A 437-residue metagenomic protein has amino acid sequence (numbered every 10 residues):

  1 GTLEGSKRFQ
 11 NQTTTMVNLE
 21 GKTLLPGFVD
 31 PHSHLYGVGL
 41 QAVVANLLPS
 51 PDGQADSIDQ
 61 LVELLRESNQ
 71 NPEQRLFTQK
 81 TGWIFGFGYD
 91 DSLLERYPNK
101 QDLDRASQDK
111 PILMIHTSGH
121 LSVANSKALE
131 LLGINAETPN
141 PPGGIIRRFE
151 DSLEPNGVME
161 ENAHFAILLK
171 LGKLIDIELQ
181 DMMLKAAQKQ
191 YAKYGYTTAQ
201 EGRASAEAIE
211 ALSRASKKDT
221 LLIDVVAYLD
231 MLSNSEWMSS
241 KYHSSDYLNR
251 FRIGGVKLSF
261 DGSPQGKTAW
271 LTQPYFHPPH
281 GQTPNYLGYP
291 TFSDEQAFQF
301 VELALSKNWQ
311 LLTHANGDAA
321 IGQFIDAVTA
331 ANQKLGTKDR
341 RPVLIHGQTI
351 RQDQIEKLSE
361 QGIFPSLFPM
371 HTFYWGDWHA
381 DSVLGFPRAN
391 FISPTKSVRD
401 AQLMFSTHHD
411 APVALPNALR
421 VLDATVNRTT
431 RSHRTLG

Functional and structural regions predicted by a protein language model:
G1-S239, L258-Q273, H277-A320, Q333 (+3 more regions): Divalent metal-binding segments
G1-T2, R250, R434-G437: Short, intrinsically disordered, charge-balanced linker/junction segments flanking boundaries in proteins
H34, R250-T268, I363-F373: Non-cysteine beta-strand/loop elements that form the S-adenosyl-L-methionine
V38-A42, P141, T220, L248 (+4 more regions): Short, solvent-exposed loop/turn segments at the edges of secondary structure
D104-K110, L248-F251, P279, E356-H379: Extended low-complexity acidic/polar segments
M182, V301-L312, A319-P342, H346-G347 (+2 more regions): His/Asp/Glu-enriched, well-ordered alpha-helical/loop segment that forms or immediately abuts the divalent-metal
S216-D219, K241-F251, L335-T337, L358-G362: Acidic (Asp/Glu)-rich catalytic clusters
